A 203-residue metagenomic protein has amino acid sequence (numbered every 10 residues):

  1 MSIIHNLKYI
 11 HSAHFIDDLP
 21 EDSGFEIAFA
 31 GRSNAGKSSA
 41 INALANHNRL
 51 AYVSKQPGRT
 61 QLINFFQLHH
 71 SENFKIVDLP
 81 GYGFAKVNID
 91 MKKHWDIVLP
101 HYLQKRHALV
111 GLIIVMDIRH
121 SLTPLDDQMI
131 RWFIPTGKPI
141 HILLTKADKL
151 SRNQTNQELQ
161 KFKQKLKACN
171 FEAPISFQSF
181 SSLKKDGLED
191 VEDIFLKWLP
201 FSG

Functional and structural regions predicted by a protein language model:
M1-K86, F201: Conserved G1/Walker A P-loop phosphate-binding module
I4-I16, K149-G203: Canonical P-loop GTPase G-domain recognition
L19, R59-F65, P80-V110, I118-W132: Switch II of P-loop NTPase G domains
S23-G24, N42-L44, I89-K92, D127-R131 (+2 more regions): Short, glycine/charged-enriched secondary-structure capping and boundary segments
I27, N34-A35, I41, Y52 (+8 more regions): Structured catalytic cores of enzymes that bind and process phosphorylated ligands/cofactors
R32, S71, D117-I118, A147 (+1 more regions): Structured loop/turn residues at secondary-structure junctions
R49, L62, M91, W95 (+5 more regions): Helical mechanochemical/support elements of P-loop NTPase systems and associated helical scaffolds
P100-P174: Conserved C-terminal guanine-recognition region of P-loop GTPase G domains, centered on the G4
